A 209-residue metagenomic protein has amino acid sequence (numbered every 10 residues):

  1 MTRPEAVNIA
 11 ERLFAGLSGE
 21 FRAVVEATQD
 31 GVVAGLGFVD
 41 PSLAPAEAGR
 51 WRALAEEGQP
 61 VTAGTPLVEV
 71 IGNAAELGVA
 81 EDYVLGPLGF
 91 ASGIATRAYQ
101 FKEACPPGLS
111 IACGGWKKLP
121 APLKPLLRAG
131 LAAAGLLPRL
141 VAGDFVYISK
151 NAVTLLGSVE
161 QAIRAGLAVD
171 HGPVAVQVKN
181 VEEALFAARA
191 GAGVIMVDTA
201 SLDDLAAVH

Functional and structural regions predicted by a protein language model:
M1-A190, V194, A200, A206: Acidic/glycine-rich phosphate/pyrophosphate-binding loops and surrounding catalytic core that coordinate Mg2+
